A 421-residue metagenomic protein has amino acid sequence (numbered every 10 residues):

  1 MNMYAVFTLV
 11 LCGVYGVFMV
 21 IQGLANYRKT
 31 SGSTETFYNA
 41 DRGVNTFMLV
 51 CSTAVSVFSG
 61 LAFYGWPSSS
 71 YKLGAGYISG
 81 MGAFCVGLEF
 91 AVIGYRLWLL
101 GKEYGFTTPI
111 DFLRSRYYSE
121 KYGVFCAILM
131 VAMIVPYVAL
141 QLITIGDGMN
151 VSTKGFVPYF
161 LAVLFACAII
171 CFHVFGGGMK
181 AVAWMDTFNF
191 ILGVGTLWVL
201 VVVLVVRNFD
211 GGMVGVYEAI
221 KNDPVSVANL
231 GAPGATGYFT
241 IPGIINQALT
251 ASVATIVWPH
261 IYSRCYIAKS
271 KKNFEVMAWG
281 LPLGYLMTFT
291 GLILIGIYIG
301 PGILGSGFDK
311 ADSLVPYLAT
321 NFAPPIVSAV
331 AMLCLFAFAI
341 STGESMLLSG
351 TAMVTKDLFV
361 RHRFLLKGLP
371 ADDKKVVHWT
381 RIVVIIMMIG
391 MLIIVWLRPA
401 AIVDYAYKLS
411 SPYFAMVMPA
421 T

Functional and structural regions predicted by a protein language model:
M1-Y64, V174-G177, F190, T196 (+2 more regions): Membrane-interface "cap" regions at the ends of multi-pass membrane proteins
G13, F18, F125-L140, H173 (+5 more regions): Selective recognition of specific alpha-helical transmembrane segments in multi-pass small-molecule
F18-T30, G94, I134-L142, G146-S152 (+5 more regions): Hydrophobic alpha-helical segments and their helix-loop junctions in multi-pass secondary transporters
M19, G80-F175, N246-A251, A337-S345 (+2 more regions): Helix-loop-helix module between adjacent transmembrane segments
L24-Y27, G60-S69, V135-S152, V174-K180 (+4 more regions): Transmembrane helix-loop junctions in multi-pass membrane proteins
Y38-G105, G243-A254, I261-G307, L318-T342: Membrane-interface helix-loop-helix modules in multi-pass membrane proteins
G105-Y118, G177-F188, V257-F289, A311-L314 (+4 more regions): Hydrophobic, small-residue-rich membrane helices and short re-entrant helix-turn-helix hairpins that build
R116-V124, V131, F160-L164, T355-P399: Loop-to-transmembrane helix boundary motifs in multi-pass membrane proteins
